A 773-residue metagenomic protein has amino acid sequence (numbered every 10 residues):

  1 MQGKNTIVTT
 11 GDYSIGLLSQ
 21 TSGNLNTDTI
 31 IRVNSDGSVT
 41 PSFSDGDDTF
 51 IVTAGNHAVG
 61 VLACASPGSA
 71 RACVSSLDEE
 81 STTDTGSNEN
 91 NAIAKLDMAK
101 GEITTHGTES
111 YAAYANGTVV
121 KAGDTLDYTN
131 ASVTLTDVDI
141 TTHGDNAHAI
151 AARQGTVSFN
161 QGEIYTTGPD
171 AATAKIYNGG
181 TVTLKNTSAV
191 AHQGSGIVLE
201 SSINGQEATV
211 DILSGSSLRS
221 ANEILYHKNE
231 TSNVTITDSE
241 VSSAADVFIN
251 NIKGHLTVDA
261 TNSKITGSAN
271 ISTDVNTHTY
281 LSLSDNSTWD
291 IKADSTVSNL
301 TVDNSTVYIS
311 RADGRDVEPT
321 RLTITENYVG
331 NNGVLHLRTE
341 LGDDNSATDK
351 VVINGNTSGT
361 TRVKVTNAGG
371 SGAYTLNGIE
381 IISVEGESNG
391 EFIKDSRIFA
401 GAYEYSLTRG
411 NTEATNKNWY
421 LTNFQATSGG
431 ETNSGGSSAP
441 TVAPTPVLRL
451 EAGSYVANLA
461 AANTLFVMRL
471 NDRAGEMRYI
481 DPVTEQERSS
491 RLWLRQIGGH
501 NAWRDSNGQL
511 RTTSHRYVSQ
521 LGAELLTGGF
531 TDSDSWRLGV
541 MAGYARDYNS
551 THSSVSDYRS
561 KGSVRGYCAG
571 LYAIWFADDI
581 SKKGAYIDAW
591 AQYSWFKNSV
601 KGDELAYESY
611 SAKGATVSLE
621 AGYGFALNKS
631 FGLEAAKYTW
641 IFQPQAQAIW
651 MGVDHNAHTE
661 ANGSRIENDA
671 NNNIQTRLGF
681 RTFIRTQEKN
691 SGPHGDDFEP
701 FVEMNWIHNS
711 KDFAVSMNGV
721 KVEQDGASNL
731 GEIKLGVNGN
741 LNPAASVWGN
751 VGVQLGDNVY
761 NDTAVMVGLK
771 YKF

Functional and structural regions predicted by a protein language model:
M1-Y13, T29-H57, E79-Y111, Y128-N146 (+14 more regions): Beta-strand-rich solenoid/repeat architectures in extracellular/passenger domains of polysaccharide-targeting enzymes
G16, N130, A147, P169-A171 (+16 more regions): Transmembrane beta-barrel architecture of outer membranes
L18-R32, L62-I93, Y114-S132, T142-H143 (+8 more regions): Right-handed parallel beta-helix/beta-solenoid
S217-N222, H227-N356, T360-R362, T366-N367 (+2 more regions): Extracellular beta-solenoid/beta-roll
S268, H336, R491-R495, R537-M541 (+6 more regions): Residue-level detector of the transmembrane beta-barrel scaffold of outer-membrane proteins
G372-S388, G508-T527, R665-N673: Short secondary-structure subsegments characteristic of cysteine-rich extracellular domains
N433-L633, V751-G752, D757-A764, K770: Outer membrane beta-barrel translocator domains of Type V secretion systems
G570, G652, A661, R665-F773: Outer membrane beta-barrel transmembrane domains
